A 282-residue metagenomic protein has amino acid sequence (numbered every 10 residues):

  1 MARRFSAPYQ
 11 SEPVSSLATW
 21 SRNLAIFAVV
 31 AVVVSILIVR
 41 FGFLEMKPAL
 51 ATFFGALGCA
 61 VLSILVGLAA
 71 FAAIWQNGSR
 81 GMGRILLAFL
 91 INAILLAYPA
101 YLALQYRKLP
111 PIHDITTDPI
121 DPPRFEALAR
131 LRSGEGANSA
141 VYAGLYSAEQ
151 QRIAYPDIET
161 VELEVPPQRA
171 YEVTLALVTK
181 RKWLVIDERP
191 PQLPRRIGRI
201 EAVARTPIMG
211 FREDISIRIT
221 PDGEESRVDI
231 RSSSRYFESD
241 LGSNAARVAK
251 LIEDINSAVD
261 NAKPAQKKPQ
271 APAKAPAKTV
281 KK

Functional and structural regions predicted by a protein language model:
M1-L17: Cytosolic juxtamembrane N-terminal segments of multi-pass membrane proteins
Q10-P13, G67, K108, A154: Preference for short coil/turn "hinge" residues that link or interrupt alpha-helices
V14-W20, R80-L86: N-terminal export and membrane-targeting signals
S16-I74: Membrane-embedded alpha-helical segments of integral membrane proteins
V39-G42, A72, Q76-S79, R84 (+1 more regions): Ser/Thr-rich, low-complexity intrinsically disordered terminal regions
L62, A93-I94, A127: Core hydrophobic alpha-helical transmembrane segments of single-pass membrane proteins
L86-Y101: Hydrophobic membrane-insertion alpha-helices, especially the h-region of bacterial N-terminal signal peptides
